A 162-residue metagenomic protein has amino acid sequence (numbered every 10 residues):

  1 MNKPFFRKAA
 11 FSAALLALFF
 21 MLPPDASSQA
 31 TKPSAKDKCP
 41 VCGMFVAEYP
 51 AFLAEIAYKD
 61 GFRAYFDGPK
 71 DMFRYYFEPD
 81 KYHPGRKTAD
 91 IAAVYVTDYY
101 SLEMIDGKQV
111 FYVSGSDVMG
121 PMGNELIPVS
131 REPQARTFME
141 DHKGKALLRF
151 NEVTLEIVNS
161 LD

Functional and structural regions predicted by a protein language model:
N2-A13: Bacterial N-terminal signal peptides that target proteins for export
S12-M21: Bacterial N-terminal signal peptides
A35: Short metal-coordination and nucleic-acid-contact micro-motifs, chiefly zinc-binding Cys/His arrays
C39: Short cysteine-rich clusters marking metal-coordination/redox-active sites
G43: Cys/His-coordinated zinc-binding microdomains
E48-A51: Short, non-ligating residues that shape and space the ligands of small metal-coordination modules and catalytic
G61-T97, S101-M104: Mid-length scaffold segments of soluble, non-membrane domains
S130-D162: C-terminal partner/receptor-binding element of secreted or periplasmic proteins
